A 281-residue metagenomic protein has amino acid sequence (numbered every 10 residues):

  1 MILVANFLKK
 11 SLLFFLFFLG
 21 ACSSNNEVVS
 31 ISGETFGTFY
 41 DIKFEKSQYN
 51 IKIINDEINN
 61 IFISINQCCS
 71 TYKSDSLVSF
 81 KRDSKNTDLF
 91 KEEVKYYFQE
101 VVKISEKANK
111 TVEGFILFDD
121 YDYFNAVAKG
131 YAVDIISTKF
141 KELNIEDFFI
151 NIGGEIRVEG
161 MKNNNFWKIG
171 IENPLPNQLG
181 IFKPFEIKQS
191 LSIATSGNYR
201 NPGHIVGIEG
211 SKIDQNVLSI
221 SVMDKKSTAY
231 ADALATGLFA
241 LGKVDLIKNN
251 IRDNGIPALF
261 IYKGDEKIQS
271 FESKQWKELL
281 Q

Functional and structural regions predicted by a protein language model:
I2-F14, A21-Q281: Mature catalytic core of soluble alpha/beta enzymes
